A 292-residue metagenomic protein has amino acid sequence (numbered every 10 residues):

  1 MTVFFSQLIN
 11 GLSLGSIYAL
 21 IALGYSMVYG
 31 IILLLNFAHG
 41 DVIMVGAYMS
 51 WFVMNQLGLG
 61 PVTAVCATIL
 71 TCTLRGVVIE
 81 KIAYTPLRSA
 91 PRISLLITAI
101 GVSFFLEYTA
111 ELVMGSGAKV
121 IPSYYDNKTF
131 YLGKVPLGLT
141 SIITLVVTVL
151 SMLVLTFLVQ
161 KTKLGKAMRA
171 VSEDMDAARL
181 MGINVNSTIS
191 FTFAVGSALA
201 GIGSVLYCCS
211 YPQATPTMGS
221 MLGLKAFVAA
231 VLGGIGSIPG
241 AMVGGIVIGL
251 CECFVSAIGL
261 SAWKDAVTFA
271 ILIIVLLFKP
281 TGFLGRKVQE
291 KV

Functional and structural regions predicted by a protein language model:
M1-I21, M49, L57-A64, A90-L95 (+4 more regions): Membrane-interfacial amphipathic/re-entrant helices at transmembrane-helix boundaries
T2-I17, L158-V159, K163, I189-A229 (+1 more regions): Inter-helical junctions in multi-pass inner-membrane proteins, predominant in energy-converting antiporter-like
I9, I31-V78, I82, L87 (+1 more regions): Membrane-embedded helix boundary and interhelical linker motif in transport proteins
L14, P136-A214, I238-V243: Helix-loop-helix "hairpin" substructures at the membrane interface of multi-pass membrane proteins
S16, Y25-A47, P61, S89-S94 (+7 more regions): Short, non-helical or kinked segments that cap or interrupt transmembrane helices
L20, C72, K225-I248, A270-L276 (+1 more regions): Hydrophobic alpha-helical transmembrane segments of polytopic membrane proteins
Y25, G58-V102, T109, L155 (+2 more regions): Alpha-helical transmembrane segments within multi-pass membrane transporters and channels
P86-K161, T188, P212, F254 (+4 more regions): Transmembrane helix-bundle core of multi-pass membrane transporters and related energy-transducing complexes
